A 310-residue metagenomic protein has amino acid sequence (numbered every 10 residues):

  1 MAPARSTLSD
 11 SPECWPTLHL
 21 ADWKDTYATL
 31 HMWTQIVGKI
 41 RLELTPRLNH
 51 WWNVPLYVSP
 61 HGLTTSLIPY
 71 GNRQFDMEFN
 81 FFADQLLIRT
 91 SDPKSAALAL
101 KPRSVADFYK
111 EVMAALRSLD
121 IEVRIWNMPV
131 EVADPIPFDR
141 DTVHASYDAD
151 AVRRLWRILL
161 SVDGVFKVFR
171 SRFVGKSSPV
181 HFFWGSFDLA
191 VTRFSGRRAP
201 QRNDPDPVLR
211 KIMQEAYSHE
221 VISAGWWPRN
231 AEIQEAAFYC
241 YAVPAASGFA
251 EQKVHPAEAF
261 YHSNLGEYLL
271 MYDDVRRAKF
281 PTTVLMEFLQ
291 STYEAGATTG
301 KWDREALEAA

Functional and structural regions predicted by a protein language model:
A2-P3, L8, F260-A310: TerminUS-proximal long segments
A2-Y27, E111, R117-E122, A231-E232: Phosphate-end processing signature that detects enzymes handling 5′-triphosphorylated RNA and polyphosphate
S9-Q74: N-terminal ordered "arm"
C14, D84-A97, V130-D150, A236-F238 (+1 more regions): Glycine-rich, often proline-containing surface loops adjacent to acidic residues and nearby aromatics that form
Y57-P135: Long, hydrophobic/aromatic-enriched structural stretches that serve as scaffold segments
L67-P69, F249-H255, F280-V284: Short conserved micro-motifs at the rims of enzyme active sites and ligand-binding pockets
R140-W227: Aromatic/basic-lined ligand-recognition segments that form π-stacking hydrophobic pockets flanked by Lys/Arg to engage
Q214, H219-M271: Low-complexity, glycine/alanine/valine/leucine- and proline-rich hydrophobic stretches
